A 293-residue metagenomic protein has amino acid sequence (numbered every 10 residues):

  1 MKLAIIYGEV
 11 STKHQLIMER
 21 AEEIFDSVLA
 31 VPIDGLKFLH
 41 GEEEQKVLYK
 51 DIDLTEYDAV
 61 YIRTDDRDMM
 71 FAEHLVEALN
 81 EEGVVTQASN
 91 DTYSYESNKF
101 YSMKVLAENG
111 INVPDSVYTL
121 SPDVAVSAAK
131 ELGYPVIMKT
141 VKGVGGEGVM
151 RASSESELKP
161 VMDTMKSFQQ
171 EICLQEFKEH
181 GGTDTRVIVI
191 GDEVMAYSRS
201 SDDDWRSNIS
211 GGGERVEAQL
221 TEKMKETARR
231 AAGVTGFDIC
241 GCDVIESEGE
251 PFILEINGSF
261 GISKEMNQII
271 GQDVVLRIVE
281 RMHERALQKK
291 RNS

Functional and structural regions predicted by a protein language model:
M1, E147, T183-T185, D192 (+1 more regions): Change "...and in nucleic-acid phosphodiester-cleaving endonucleases..." to "...and in nucleic-acid processing enzymes
M1-G8, H14-E19, L54-T55, L79-G83 (+3 more regions): Active-site nucleotide/adenylate-binding loops and adjacent lid/helix of ATP-dependent enzymes
M1-Q87: ATP-binding N-terminal substructure of ATP-dependent carboxylate-amine bond-forming enzymes
D66, N257-I269: Glycine-rich phosphate/pyrophosphate-binding beta-alpha loops
V136, C173, M195-A196, C240 (+1 more regions): Protein kinase-like catalytic core scaffold
M150-T235: Phosphate-binding site of ATP-dependent enzymes
F168, R206-I253, V274-N292: A long amphipathic alpha-helix within ATP-dependent nucleotide-binding catalytic cores
